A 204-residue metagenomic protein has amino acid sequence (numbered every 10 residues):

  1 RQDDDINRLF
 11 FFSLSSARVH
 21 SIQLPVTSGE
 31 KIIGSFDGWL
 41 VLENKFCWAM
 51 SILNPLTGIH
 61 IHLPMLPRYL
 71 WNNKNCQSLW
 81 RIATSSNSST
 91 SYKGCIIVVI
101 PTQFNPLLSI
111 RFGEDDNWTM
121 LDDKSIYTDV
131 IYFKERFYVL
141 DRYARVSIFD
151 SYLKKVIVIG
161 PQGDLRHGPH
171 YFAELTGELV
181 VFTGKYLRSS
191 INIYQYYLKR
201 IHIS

Functional and structural regions predicted by a protein language model:
I6-R18, L56-I59, N105-L108, F112-D115 (+1 more regions): Beta-propeller blade signature
N7-L9, S16-D37: Active-site-flanking structural segment that lines cofactor/substrate pockets
V26-I191: A sequence/structural signal of beta-propeller blade repeats
